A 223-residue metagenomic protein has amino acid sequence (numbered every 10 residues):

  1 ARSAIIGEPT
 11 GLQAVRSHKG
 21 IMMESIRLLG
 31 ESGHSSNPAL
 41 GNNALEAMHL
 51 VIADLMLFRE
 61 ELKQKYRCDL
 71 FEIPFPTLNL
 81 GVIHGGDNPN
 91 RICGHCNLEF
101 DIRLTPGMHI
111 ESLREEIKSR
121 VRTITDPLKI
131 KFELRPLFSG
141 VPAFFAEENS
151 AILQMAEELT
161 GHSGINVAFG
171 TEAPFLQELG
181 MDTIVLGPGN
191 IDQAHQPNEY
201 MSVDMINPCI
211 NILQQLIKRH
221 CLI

Functional and structural regions predicted by a protein language model:
A1-M23: Acidic/histidine-rich catalytic neighborhood of metal-dependent amide-processing enzymes
R16, M23-I223: Metal-dependent amide/peptide-bond hydrolase catalytic core, centered on the "pita-bread" metallohydrolase fold
